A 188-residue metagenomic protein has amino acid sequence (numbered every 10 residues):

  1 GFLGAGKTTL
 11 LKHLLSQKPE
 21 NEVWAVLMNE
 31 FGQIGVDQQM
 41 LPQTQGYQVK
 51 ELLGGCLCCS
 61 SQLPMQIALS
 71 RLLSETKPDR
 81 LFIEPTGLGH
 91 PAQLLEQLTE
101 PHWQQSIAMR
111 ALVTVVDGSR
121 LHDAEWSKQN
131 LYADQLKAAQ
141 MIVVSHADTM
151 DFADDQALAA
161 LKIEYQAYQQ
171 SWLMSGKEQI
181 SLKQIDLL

Functional and structural regions predicted by a protein language model:
F2: P-loop (Walker A) phosphate-binding loop of NTP-binding proteins
A5, T9-E125: Nucleotide-state-sensitive switch-loop elements of NTP-binding domains
S16, A133-D134: Alpha-helical segments flanking ligand/cofactor-binding loops in enzyme cores
V26-M28, V143-H146: Short internal beta-strands
L112, I142-V143: Short, well-ordered beta-strand core segments
S127-N130: Charged helix-capping and loop-helix junction motifs
D134-M141, A147-L188: C-terminal accessory "lid"/substrate-recognition subdomains
